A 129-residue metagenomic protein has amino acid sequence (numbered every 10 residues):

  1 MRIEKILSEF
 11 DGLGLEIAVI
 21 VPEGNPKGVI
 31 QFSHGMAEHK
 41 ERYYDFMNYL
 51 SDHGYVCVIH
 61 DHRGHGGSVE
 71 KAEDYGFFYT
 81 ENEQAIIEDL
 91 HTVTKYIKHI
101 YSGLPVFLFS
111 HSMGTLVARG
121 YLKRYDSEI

Functional and structural regions predicted by a protein language model:
M1-G24: N-terminal cap/lid segment of alpha/beta-hydrolase-fold proteins
K27-I30, P105: Alpha/beta-hydrolase fold active-site loops
I30-E38: Active-site glycine-rich loops that stabilize anionic/oxyanionic intermediates across multiple enzyme folds
F32, V58, F109: Conserved Rossmann-like nucleotide-binding pocket used by diverse enzymes that bind dinucleotide cofactors
H39-R42, A85: Glycine-rich anion/phosphate-binding loops
R42, M47-E73: Conserved alpha/beta-hydrolase
F78-H99: Alpha/beta-hydrolase active-site loop
K98-I129: Primarily recognizes the serine-hydrolase "nucleophile elbow" in alpha/beta-hydrolase and SGNH/GDSL folds
